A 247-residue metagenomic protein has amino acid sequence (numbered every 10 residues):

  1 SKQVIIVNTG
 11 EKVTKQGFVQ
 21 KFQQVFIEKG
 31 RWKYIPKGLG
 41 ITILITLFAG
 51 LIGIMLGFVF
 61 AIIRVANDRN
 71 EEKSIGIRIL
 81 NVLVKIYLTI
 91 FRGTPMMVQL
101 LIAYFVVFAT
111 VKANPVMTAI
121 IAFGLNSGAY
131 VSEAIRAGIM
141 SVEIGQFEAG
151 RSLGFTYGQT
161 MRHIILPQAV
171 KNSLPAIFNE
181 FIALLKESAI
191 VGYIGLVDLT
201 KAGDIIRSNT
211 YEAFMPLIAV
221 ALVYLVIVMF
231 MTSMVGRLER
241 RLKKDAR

Functional and structural regions predicted by a protein language model:
S1-R247: Transmembrane alpha-helices and adjacent helix-loop boundaries
